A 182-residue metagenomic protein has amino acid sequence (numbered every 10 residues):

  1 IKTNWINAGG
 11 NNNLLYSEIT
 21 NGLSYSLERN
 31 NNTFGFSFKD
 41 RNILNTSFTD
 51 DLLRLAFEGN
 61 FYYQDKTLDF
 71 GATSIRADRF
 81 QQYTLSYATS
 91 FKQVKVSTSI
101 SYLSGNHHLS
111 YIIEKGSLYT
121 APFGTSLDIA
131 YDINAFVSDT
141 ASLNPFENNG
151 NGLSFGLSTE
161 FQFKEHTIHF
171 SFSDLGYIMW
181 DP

Functional and structural regions predicted by a protein language model:
I1-P145, D181-P182: A subset of solvent-exposed loop/turn segments in beta-rich extracellular surface proteins, enriched in glycine
Y87-V96, N149-N151, T159-H169: Secondary-structure boundary elements
I100-S104, F161, F172: Short, structured patches in soluble enzyme cores that scaffold and shape functional sites
E147-F155, F172-I178: Outer/extracellular conduits and scaffolds centered on Gram-negative outer-membrane beta-barrels
F163, T167-P182: Acidic, glycine-rich loop-and-beta core segments that form the ion-binding/anion-interacting portion of active sites
